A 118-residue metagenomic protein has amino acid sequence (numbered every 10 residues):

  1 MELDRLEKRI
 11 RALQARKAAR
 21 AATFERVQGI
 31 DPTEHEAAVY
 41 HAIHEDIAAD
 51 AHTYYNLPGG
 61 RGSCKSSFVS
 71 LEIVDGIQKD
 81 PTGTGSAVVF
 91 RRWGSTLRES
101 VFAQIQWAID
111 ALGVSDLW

Functional and structural regions predicted by a protein language model:
M1-W118: Phosphate/NTP-binding elements of NTP-utilizing enzymes
